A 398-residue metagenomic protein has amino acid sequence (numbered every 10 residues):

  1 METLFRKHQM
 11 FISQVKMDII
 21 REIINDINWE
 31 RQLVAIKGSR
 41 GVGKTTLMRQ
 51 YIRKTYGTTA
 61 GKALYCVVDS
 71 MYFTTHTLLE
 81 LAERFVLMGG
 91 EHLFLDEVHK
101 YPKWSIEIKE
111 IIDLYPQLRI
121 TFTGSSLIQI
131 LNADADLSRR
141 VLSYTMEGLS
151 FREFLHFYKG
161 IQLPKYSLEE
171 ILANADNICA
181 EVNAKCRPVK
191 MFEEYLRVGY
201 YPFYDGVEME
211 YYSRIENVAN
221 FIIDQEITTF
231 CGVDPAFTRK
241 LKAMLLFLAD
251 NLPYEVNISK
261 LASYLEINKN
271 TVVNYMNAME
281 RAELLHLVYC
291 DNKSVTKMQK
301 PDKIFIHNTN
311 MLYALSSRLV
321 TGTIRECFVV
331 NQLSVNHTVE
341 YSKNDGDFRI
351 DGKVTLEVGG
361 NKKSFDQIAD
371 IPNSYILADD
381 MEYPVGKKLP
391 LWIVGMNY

Functional and structural regions predicted by a protein language model:
M1-V15, I27, K54, V68 (+2 more regions): A cross-kingdom feature that marks ATP-driven nucleic-acid transaction machinery
E2-T3, K7-M10, S125, L131-T238 (+1 more regions): Interdomain motor-coupling "hinge/lid" segment immediately C-terminal to the ATP-binding subdomain of NTP-driven enzymes
I36: Hydrophobic anchor at the beta1->P-loop junction of P-loop NTPases
R40-G41: Walker A (P-loop) phosphate-binding loop of P-loop NTPases
K44-T45: Conserved lysine of the Walker
A60-H92: Short glycine-rich substrate-engagement loop in P-loop NTPases that contacts/grips substrate
F94, R119-S125, T145: Structural recognition of the conserved hydrophobic beta-strand(s) that form the central parallel beta-sheet of P-loop
Y200-K343: Accessory nucleic acid-recognition modules appended to NTPase machines
